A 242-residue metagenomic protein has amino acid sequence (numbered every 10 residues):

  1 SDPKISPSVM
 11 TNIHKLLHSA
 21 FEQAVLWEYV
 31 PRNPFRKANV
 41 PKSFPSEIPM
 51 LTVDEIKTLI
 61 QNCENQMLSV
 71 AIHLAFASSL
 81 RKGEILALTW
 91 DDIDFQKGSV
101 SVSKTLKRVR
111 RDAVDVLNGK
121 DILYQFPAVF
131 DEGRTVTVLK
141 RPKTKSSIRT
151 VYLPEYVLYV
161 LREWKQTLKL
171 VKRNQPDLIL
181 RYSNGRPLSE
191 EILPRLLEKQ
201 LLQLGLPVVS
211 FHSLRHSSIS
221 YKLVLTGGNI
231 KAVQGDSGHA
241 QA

Functional and structural regions predicted by a protein language model:
S1-Y29, P45, R186-I192, P207-S213 (+1 more regions): N-terminal core-binding DNA-recognition domain of tyrosine site-specific recombinases/integrases
K4-P7, T11-I13, L26, V30-L88 (+5 more regions): Basic, Lys/Arg- and aromatic-enriched nucleic-acid-binding interface segment
S8, L26, H73, A77 (+4 more regions): C-terminal catalytic core of tyrosine-transesterase DNA break-rejoin enzymes
T11, K15, K57, Y159 (+3 more regions): Surface-exposed alpha-helical interface segments used for non-catalytic interactions
L17-A20, E28, A38, L59 (+4 more regions): Conserved hydrophobic/aromatic pocket- or pore-lining residues that grip, position, or stack substrates in active sites
K37-V40, D54-E55, L88-Q166: Conserved tyrosine-mediated DNA breakage-rejoining catalytic core shared by Y-recombinases
K42-S43, M50, K104-R108, I230 (+1 more regions): Catalytic-site neighborhood detector that most strongly recognizes the C-terminal catalytic loop/helix of tyrosine
F130-V138, T144-P207: Active-site/catalytic core of tyrosine-dependent DNA strand-transfer enzymes
